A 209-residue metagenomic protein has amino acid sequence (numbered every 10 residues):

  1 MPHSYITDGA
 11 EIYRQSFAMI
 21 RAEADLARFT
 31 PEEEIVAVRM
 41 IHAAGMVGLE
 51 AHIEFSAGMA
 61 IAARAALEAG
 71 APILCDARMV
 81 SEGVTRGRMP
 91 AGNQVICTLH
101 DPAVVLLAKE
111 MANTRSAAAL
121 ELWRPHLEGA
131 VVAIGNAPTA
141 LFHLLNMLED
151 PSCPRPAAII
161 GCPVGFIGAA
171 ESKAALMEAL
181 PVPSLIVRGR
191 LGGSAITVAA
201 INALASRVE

Functional and structural regions predicted by a protein language model:
M1-G70: N-terminal nucleotide/polyanion-binding subdomain common to many enzyme families
M19-A27, A43-V47, A66-G70, G87 (+4 more regions): Change "in soluble alpha/beta enzymes" to "in soluble alpha/beta proteins
E50, S56-A103: Active-site cofactor/substrate anionic-group-binding motifs, chiefly glycine- and Lys/Arg-rich phosphate-binding loops
D76, I160-G161, A200: Buried hydrophobic positions in well-ordered alpha/beta secondary-structure cores of metabolic enzymes
V80-G83, P138-L144, F166-A170, G193-T197: Short glycine/serine/threonine-rich phosphate/pyrophosphate-binding segments that cradle anionic phosphate groups
R88-L127: Long, charge-dense
A157-F166: ADP-ribose/adenylate-binding Rossmann-like module
I167-E209: C-terminal functional extensions of proteins
